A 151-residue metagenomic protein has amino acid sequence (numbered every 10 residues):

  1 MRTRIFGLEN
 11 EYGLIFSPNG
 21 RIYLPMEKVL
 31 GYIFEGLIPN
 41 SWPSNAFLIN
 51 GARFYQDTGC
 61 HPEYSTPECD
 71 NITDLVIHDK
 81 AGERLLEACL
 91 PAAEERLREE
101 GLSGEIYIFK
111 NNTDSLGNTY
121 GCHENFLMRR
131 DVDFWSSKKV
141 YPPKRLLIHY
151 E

Functional and structural regions predicted by a protein language model:
M1-F109, N118, K139-E151: Terminal catalytic/cofactor-binding subdomain
S17, R130-D131: A ubiquitous, low-specificity "background" feature that marks scattered single residues across proteins without
N111-R129: Histidine-centered divalent-metal-coordination microenvironment in nucleic-acid enzymes
D131-K138: Inter-helical turn/loop segments and adjacent helix faces that build the functional surface of alpha-helical bundle
